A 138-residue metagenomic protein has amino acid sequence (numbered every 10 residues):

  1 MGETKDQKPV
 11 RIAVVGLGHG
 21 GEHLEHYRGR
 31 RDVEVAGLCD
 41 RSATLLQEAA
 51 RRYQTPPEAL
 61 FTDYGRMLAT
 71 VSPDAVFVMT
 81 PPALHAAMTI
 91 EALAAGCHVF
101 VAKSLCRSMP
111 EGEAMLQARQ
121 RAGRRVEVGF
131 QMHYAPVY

Functional and structural regions predicted by a protein language model:
M1-Q54: N-terminal Rossmann-like dinucleotide-binding module
A36, E58, D74: Conserved acidic residues
A43, G65-R66: Acidic phosphotransfer microenvironment of two-component signaling modules
E48-P57, A114-A122: Short, conserved SAM-binding/catalytic segment of Class I S-adenosyl-L-methionine-dependent methyltransferases
P57-Y64: Conserved SAM-binding strand-loop segment of SAM-dependent methyltransferases
T70, A75, P81-P82, A86-H133: Beta-strand-loop-alpha-helix segment that lines the small-molecule cofactor/substrate pocket of alpha/beta enzymes
Y134-Y138: Oxidoreductase and adenylate-handling cofactor-binding alpha/beta cores
